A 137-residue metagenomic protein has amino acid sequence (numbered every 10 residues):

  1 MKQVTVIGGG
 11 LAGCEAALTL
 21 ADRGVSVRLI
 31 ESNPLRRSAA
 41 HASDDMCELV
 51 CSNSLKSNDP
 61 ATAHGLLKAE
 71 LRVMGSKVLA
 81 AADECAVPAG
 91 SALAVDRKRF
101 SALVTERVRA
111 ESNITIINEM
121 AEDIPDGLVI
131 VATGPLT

Functional and structural regions predicted by a protein language model:
M1-A12: Beta1/beta-strand and adjacent pyrophosphate-binding region of the FAD-binding site in flavoprotein oxidoreductases
K2, V25, G127: Nucleotide donor/acceptor-binding cores
T5, S38, A42, D59-L66 (+4 more regions): Catalytic cores of large soluble enzymes that bind and process phosphate-bearing ligands
E15, T19-L20, V129: Hydrophobic/aromatic ligand-binding patch that stacks against planar heteroaromatic rings of cofactors or nucleotides
L18-A80: N-terminal FAD cofactor-binding segment of flavoenzymes
E70-T137: Feature captures the FAD/FMN-dependent oxidoreductase FAD-binding
